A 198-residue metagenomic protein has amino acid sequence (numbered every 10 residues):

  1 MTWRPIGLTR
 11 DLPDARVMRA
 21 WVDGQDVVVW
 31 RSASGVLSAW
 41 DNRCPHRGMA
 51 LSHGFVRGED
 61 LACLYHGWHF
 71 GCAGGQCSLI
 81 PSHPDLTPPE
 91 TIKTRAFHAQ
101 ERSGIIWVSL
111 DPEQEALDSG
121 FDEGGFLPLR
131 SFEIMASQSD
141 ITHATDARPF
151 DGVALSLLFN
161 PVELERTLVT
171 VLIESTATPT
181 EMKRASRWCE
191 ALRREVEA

Functional and structural regions predicted by a protein language model:
I6-G7, L129: Local beta-strand/beta-hairpin segments that build beta-sheet-rich folds
L8-Q114, A154: Rieske [2Fe-2S] iron-sulfur-binding domain
E113-A198: C-terminal catalytic domain of Rieske-type non-heme iron oxygenases
